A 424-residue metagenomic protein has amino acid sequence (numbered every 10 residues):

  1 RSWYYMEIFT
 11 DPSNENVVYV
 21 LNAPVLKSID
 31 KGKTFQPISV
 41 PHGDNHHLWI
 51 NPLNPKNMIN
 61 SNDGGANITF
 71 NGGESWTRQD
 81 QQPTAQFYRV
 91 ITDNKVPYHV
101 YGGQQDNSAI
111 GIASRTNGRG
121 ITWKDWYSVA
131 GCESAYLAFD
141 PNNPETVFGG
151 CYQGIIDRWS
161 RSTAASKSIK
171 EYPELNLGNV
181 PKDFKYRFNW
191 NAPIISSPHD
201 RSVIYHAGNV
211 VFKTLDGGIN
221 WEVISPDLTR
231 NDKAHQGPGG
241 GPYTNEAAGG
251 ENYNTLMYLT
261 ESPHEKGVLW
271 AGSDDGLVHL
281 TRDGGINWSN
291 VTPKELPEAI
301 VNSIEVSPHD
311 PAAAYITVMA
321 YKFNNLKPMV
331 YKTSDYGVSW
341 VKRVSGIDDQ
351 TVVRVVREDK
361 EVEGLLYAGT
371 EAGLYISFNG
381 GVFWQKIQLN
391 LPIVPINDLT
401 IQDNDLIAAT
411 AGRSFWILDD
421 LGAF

Functional and structural regions predicted by a protein language model:
R1-F424: Beta-propeller blade termini and top-face loops
